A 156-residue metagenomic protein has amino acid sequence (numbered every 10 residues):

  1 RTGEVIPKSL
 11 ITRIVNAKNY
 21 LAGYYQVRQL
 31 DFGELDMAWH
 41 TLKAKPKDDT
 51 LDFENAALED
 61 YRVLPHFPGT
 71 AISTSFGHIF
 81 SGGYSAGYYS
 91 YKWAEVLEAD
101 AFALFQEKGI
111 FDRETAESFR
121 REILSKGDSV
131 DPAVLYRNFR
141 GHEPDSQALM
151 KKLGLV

Functional and structural regions predicted by a protein language model:
R1-V156: Cation-handling catalytic/transport regions enriched in His/Asp/Glu
